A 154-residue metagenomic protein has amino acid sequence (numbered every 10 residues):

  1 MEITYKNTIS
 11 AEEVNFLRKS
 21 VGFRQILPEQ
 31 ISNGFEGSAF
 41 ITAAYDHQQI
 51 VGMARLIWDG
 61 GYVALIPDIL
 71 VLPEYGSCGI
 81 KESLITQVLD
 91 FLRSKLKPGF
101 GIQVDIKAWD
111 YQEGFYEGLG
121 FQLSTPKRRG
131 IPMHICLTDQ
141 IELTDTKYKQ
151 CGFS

Functional and structural regions predicted by a protein language model:
M1-E29, K147-S154: Short amphipathic alpha-helix that is part of the acyltransferase structural core
N33-A43, F100-G101: A short helix-loop-beta-strand connector motif used in the catalytic cores of GNAT acetyltransferases and, in some
A43, Q49-W58, Y62-L65, L70: Conserved beta-strand in the GNAT
V71, S77-L92: Conserved acetyl-CoA-binding loop-helix of GNAT-fold acetyltransferases
S94-P132: Conserved active-site alpha-helix within GNAT-family acetyltransferase domains
M133-Q140: Short beta-strand-to-coil "C-cap" segments at the C-terminal boundary of structured domains/repeats, marking
